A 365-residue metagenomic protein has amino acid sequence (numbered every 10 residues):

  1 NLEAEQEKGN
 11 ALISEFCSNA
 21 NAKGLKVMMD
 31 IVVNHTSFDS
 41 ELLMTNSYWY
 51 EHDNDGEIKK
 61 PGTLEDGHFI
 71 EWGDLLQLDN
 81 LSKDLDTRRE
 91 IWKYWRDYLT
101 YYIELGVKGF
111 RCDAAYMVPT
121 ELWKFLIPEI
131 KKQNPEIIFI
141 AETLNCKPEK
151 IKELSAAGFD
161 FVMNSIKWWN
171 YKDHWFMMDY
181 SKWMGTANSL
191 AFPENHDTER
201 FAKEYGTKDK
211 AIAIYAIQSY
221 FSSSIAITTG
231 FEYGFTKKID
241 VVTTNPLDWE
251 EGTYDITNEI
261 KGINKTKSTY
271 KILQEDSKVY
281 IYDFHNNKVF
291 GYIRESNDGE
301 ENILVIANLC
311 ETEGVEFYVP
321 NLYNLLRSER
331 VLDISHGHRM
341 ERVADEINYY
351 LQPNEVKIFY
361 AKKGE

Functional and structural regions predicted by a protein language model:
N1-G73, L78, S82-K83, E104 (+4 more regions): Acidic/aromatic-lined carbohydrate-recognition and catalytic surfaces of CAZymes acting on diverse glycans
N1-N10, D74-I91, K108-M117, D160-W168 (+2 more regions): The substrate-binding groove and active-site-proximal loops of carbohydrate-active enzymes, especially glycoside
C17, K23-G24, D97-T100, D113-L190 (+7 more regions): Active-site-proximal helices and loops of the catalytic beta/alpha 8
A20, D30, Y102, C112 (+6 more regions): Conserved, mostly hydrophobic/aromatic
T87-I103, K210-Y215: Short, acidic/polar
A187-Y254: Aromatic/acidic polysaccharide-binding cleft in carbohydrate-active enzymes
Y282-N324: Carbohydrate-binding surface patches
V343-E365: C-terminal beta-strand-rich structural cap/linker in extracellular carbohydrate-active enzymes
